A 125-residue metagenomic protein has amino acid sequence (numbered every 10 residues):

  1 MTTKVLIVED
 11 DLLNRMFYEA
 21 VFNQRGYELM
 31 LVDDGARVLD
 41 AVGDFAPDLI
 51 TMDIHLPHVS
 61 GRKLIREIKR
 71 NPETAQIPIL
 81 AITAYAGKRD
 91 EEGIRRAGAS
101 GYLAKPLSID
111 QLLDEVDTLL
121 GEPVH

Functional and structural regions predicted by a protein language model:
E9: Conserved acidic carboxylate
M16-Q24: Charged docking surfaces used in two-component/phosphorelay signaling
G26-D34, A41-V42, L103: Short hydrophobic/Thr-rich beta-strand motif most characteristic of the beta2 strand and flanking loop of CheY-like
F45-T51, L56: Active-site beta3 strand of CheY-like receiver
P57, R66, A75, G87: The feature encodes the CheY-like receiver
L107-V116: C-terminal output helix
